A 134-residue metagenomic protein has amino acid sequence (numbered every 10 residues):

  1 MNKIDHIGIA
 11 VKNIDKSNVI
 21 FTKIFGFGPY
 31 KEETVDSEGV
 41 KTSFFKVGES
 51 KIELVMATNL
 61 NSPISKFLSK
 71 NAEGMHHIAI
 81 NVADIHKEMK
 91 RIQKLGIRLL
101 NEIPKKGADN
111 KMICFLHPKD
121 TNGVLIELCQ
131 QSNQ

Functional and structural regions predicted by a protein language model:
M1-E38, S62: Long, hydrophobic N-terminal alpha-helical segment
I4, F21, F45, I52-V55 (+4 more regions): Short, structured motif recognition centered on aromatic/hydrophobic residues
I4-K12, S43-K46, S65-R91, C114: Vicinal oxygen chelate
S17-I20, E88-I92: Hydrophobic side chains in well-ordered alpha-helices
E33, S43-K46, I80, M89-Q134: Vicinal oxygen chelate
G48-I52, N59-N61, I85: Short, charged/polar surface micro-motifs in flexible loops or helix N-caps
A57-T58, L68: DNA polymerase sliding clamps and clamp-related checkpoint/processivity subunits
N61-P63, G107: Serine-centered coil/turn micro-motif
